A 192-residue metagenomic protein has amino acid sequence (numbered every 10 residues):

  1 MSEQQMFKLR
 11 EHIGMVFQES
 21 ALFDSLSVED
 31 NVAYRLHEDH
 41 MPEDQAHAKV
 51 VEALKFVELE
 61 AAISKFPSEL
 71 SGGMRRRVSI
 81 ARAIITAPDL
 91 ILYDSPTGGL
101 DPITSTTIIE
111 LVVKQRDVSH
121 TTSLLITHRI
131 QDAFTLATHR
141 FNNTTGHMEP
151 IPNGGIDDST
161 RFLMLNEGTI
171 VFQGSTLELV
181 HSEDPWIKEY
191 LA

Functional and structural regions predicted by a protein language model:
M1-G14, E43, L179-E183: ABC ATPase NBD coupling module
L26-A33: Short coil-to-helix segment of the ABC ATPase nucleotide-binding domain corresponding to the Q-loop/switch region
H37, D44-A62: Conserved ABC ATPase "signature" region
K65-S68, T86: Conserved signature/switch motifs of ABC ATPase nucleotide-binding domains
I91-D94: Catalytic Walker B motif of ABC-type/P-loop ATPase nucleotide-binding domains
T106-S119, T138-R140, I151-N153: Helical segment within the ABC ATPase nucleotide-binding domain
